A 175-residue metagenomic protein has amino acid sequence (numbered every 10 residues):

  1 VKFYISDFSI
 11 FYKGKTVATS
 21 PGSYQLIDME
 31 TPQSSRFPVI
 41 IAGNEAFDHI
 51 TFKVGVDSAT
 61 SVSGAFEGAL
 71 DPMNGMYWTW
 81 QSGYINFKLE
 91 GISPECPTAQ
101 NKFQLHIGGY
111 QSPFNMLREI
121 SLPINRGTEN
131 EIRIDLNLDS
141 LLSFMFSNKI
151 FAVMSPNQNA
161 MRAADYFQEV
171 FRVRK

Functional and structural regions predicted by a protein language model:
V1-K175: A short, solvent-exposed, low-complexity linear motif enriched for acidic/polar residues with Pro/Gly/Ser/Thr
